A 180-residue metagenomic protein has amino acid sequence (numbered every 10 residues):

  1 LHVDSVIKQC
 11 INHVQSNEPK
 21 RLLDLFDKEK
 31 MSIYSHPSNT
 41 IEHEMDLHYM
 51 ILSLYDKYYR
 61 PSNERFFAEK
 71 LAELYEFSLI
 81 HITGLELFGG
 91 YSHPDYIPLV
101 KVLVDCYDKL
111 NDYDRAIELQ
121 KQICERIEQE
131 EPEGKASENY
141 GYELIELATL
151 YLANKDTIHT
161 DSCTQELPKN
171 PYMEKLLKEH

Functional and structural regions predicted by a protein language model:
V3-D4, I41-L52, G90, P94-P98 (+4 more regions): Start-of-helix signal in alpha-solenoid helical-repeat scaffolds, especially tetratricopeptide repeats
K8, M50-S53, K57, V102 (+2 more regions): "A position-specific structural signal for the A-helix of alpha-solenoid helical repeats
N12, L54-P61, C106, L150: Residue-level signature for tetratricopeptide repeat
M31-E44, P61-E64, I80-S92, R126-S137 (+1 more regions): Flexible helix-coil transition and linker loops at the boundaries of alpha-helical arrays
